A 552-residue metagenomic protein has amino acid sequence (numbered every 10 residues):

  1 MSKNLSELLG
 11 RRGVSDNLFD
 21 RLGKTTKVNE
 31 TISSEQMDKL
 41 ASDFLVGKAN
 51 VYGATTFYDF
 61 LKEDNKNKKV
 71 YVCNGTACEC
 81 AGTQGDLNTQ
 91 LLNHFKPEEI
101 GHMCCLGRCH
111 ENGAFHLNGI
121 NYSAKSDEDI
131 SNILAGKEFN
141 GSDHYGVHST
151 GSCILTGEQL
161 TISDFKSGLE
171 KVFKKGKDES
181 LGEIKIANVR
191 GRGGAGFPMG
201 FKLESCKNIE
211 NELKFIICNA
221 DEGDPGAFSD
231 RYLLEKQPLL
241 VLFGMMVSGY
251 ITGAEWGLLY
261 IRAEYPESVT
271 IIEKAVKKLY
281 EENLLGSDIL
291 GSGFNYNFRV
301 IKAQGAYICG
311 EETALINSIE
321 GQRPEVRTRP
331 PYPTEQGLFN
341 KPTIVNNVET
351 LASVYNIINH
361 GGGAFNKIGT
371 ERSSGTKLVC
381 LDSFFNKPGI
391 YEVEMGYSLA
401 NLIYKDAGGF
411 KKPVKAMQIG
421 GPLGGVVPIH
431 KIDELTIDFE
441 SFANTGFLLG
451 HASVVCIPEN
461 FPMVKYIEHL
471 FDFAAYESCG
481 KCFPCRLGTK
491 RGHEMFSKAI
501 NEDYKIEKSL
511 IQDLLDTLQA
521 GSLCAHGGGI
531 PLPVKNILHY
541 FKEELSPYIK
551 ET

Functional and structural regions predicted by a protein language model:
M1-T552: Feature of Fe-S/electron-transfer and energy-metabolism proteins that preferentially highlights extended coupling
